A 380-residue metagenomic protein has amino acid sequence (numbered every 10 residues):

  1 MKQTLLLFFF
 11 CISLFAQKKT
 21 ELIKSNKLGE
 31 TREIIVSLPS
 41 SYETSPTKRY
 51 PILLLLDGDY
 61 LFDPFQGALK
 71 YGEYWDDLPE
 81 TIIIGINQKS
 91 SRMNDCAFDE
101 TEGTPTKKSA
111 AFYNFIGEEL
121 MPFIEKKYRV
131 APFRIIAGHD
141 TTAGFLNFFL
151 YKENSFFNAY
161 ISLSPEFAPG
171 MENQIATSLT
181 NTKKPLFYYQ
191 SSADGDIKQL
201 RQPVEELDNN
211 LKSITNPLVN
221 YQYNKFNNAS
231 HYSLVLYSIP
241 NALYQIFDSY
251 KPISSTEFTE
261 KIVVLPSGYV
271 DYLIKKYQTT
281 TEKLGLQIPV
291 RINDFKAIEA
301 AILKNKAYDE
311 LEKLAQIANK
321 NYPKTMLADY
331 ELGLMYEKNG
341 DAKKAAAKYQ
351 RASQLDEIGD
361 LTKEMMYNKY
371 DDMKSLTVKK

Functional and structural regions predicted by a protein language model:
M1-K19: Bacterial Sec-dependent N-terminal signal peptides
Q17-N339, A346-V378: Non-catalytic cap/lid and distal C-terminal segments of serine-dependent acyl enzymes
